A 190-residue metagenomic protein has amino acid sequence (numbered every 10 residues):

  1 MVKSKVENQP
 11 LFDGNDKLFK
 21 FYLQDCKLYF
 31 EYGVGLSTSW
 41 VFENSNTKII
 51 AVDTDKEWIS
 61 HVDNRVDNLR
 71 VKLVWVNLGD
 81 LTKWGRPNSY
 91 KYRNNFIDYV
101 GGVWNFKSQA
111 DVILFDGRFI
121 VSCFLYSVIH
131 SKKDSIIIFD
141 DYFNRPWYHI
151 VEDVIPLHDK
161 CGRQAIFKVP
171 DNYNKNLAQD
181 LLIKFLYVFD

Functional and structural regions predicted by a protein language model:
V2-D13: Conserved SAM-binding loop and adjacent beta-strand
P10, F19-K20, C26, W104-I113: N-terminal/domain-start segments enriched in small and hydrophobic, helix-friendly residues, covering either
L11, Y32-G33, R118-V121: Short, glycine/acidic-rich beta->alpha junctions
D13-F19, L36-T38, I97-V103, C123-Y126 (+1 more regions): A generic local structural motif
D13-K83: SAM cofactor-binding core of SAM-dependent methyltransferases, primarily the Rossmann-like beta-alpha-beta module
W58-V66, T82-R86, P146-V151, F167-D171: Short, charged, surface-exposed secondary-structure boundary motifs
L81-F106: Surface-exposed interaction regions that form or flank ligand-binding interfaces
V103-K107, V112-L114, R118-D190: C-terminal substrate-binding/active-site "lid" region of AdoMet-derived donor-dependent transferases
